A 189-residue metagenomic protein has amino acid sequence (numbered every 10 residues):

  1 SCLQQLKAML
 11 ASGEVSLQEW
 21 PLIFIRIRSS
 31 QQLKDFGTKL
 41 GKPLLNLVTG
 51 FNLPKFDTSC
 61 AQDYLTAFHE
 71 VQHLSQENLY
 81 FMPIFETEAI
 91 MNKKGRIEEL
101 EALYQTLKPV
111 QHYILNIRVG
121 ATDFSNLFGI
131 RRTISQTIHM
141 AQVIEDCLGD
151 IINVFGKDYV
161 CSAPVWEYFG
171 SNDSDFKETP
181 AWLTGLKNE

Functional and structural regions predicted by a protein language model:
S1-E189: Expand to "…catalyze enediolate/carbanion chemistry for C-C bond making/breaking, isomerization, decarboxylation
